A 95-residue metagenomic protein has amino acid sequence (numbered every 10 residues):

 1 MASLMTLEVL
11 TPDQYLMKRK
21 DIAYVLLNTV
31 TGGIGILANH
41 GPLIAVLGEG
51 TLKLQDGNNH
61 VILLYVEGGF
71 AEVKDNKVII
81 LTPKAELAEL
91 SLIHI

Functional and structural regions predicted by a protein language model:
M1-L47, K53-Q55: A positional/architectural concept
M1-S3, H60, K74: Short loop/turn segments at connectors of secondary-structure elements within structured domains
E49, G57, D75: Short, conserved catalytic or interaction motifs in soluble domains
L54, V61-Y65: Helix-adjacent hinge/juxtasegments
D56-N59, K84: Short, polar/charged, low-complexity connector loops/linkers at domain or secondary-structure junctions
L64-S91: Mid-chain, well-packed structural core segment of small domains
I93-I95: Conserved small/polar residues in nucleotide/adenosyl-binding loops
